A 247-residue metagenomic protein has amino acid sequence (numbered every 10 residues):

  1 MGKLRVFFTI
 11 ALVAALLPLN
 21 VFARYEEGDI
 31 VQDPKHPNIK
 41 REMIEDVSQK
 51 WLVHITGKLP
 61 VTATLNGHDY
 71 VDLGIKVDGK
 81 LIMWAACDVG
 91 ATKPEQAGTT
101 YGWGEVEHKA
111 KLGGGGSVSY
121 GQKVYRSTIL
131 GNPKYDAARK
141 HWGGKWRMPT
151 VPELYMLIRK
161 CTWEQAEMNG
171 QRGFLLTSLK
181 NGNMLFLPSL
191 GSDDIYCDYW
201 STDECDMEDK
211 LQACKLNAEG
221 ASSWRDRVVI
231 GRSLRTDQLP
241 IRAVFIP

Functional and structural regions predicted by a protein language model:
M1-F8: Bacterial N-terminal signal peptides that target proteins for export
T9-P18: Bacterial N-terminal signal peptides
L19-A23: Sec/Tat signal peptide C-region and signal peptidase I cleavage site
R24-I30: Cleaved targeting-peptide boundary
V31-D33, L73: A short beta-strand micro-motif
H36: Short Cys/His-rich metal-coordination motifs, predominantly Zn2+-binding knuckles/fingers
R41-I44: Short beta-strand-centered aromatic/proline hotspots
W51-P247: Conserved positions within compact, well-structured domain cores
